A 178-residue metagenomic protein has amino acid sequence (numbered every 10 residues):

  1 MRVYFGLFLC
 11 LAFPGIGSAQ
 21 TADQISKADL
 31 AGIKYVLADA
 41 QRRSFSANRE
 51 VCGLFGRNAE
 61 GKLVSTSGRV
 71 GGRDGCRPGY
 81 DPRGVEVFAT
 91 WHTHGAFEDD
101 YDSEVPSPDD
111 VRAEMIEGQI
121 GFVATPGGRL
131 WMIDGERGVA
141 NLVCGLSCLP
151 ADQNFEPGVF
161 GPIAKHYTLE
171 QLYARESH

Functional and structural regions predicted by a protein language model:
Y4-G15: Bacterial N-terminal signal peptides
C10-A12, F45, D81: Sterically constrained small-residue positions within well-ordered secondary structures of folded domains
Q20-K27, R77-A89, T93-H178: Active-site-proximal loop/helix of nucleotide/amide-processing enzymes and allied scaffolds
Q20-R69: N-terminal secretory signal peptides
S67-G71, D134-R137: Secondary-structure transition/turn motif
R69-G72, G79-D81: Catalytic phosphate/metal-binding cores of nucleic-acid and nucleotide-processing enzymes, i.e., regions that mediate
